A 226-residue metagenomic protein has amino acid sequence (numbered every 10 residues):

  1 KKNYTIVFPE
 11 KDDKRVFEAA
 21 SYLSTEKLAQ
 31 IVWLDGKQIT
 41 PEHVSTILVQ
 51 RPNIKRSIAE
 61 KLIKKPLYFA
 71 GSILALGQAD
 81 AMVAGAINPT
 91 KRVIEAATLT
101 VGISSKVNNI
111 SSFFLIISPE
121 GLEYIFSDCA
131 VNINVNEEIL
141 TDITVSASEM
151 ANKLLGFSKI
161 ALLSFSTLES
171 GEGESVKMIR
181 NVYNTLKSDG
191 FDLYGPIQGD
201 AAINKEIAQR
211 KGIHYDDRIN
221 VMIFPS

Functional and structural regions predicted by a protein language model:
K1-W33, K37-S226: Anion-binding alpha/beta catalytic cores of soluble intermediary-metabolism enzymes, centered on
